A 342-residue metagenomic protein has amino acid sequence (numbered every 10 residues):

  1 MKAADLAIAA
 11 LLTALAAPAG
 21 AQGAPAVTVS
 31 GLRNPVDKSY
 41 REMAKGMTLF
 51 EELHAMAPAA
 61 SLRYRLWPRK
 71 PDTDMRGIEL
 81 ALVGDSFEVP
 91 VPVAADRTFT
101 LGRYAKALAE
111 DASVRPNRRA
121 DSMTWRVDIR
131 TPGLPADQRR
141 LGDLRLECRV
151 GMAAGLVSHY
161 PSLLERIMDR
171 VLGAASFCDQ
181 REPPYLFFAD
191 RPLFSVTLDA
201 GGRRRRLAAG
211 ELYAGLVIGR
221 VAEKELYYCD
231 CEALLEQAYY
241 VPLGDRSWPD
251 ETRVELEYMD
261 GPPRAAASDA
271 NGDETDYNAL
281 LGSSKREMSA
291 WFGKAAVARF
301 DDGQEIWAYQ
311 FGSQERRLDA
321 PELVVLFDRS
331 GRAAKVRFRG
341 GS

Functional and structural regions predicted by a protein language model:
A16-P18: N-terminal signal peptide c-region/cleavage motif recognized by signal peptidases
Q22-K106: N-terminal Sec/ER secretory leader and immediately downstream segment of secreted/extracellular precursors
Y40-R63, E165-R166, L172-F187, E251: Contiguous beta-strand segments within globular domains
L66-P92, G173-R220: Extended low-complexity, serine/threonine- and proline-enriched intrinsically disordered segments
P71-H159: Structured domain cores in non-transmembrane regions
L108-V127, Y227, V241-M259: Short, aromatic- and glycine-rich surface loops/edge beta-strands on solvent-exposed regions
D128-R203: Short helix-loop boundary/capping segments
R264-S342: Residues within mature, well-folded domains
